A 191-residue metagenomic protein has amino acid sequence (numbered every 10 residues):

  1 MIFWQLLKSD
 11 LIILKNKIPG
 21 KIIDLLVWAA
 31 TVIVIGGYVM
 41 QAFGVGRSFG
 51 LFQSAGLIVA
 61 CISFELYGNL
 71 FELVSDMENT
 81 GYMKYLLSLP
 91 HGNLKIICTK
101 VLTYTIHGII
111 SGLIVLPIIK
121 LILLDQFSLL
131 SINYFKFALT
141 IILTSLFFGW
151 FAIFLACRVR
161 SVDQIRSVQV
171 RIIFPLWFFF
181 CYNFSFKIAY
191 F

Functional and structural regions predicted by a protein language model:
M1-F135, L139-T140, T144-F191: Hydrophobic transmembrane alpha-helices and immediately adjacent juxtamembrane helices of multi-pass inner-membrane
